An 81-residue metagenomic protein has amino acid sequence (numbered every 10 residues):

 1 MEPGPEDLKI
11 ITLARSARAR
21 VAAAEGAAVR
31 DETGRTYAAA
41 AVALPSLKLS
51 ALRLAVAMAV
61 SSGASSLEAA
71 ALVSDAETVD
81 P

Functional and structural regions predicted by a protein language model:
M1-R20, S62-P81: C-terminal binding/interaction regions
E6-K9, G26, L47, A51: Residues at the start of alpha-helices and the adjacent loop-to-helix junctions
V21-E25: Short, small/polar residue-rich loop motifs at catalytic or cofactor-binding pockets
G26-R35: Short beta-strand scaffold segments in enzyme catalytic cores
L44-M58: A short, polar/charged loop-to-alpha-helix boundary motif
